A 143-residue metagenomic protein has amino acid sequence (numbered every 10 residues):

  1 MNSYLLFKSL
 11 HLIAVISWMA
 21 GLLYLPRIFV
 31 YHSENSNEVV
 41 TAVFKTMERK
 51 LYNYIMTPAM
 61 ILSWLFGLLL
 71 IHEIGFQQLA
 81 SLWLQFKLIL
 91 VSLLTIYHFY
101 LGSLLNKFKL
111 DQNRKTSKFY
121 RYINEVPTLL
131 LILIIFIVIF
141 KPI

Functional and structural regions predicted by a protein language model:
M1-I143: Polytopic transmembrane helical bundles with strong interfacial aromatic enrichment
